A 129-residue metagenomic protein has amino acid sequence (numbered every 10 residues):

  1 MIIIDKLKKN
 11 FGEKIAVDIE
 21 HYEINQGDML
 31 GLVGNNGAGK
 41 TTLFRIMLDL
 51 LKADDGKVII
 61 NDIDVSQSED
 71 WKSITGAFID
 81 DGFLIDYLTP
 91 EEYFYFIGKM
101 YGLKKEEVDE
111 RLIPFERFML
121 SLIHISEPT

Functional and structural regions predicted by a protein language model:
I2, V17-D18, K72: Conserved structural motif at the start of ABC-family nucleotide-binding domains
K14-I15, E69: Short coil-to-beta microelement around the adenine-binding A-loop and adjacent beta1/P-loop entry of ABC ATPase
V33-N35: The feature captures the beta-strand-to-loop junction immediately N-terminal to the Walker
L48: Helix-to-loop junction immediately C-terminal to a conserved catalytic motif
G56-W71: Conserved ABC transporter NBD signature motif
Y95, K99, E106-I123: Conserved ABC ATPase "signature" region
I123-T129: Residue-level detector of conserved catalytic or cofactor/ligand-binding positions in enzyme active sites
